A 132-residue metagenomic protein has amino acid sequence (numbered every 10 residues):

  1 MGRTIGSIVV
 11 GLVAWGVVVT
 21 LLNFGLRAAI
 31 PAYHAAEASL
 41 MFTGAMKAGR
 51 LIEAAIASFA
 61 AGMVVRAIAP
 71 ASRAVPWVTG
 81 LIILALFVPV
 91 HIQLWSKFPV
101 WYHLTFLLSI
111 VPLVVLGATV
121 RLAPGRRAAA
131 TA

Functional and structural regions predicted by a protein language model:
M1-A132: Juxtamembrane/disordered regions of integral membrane proteins
